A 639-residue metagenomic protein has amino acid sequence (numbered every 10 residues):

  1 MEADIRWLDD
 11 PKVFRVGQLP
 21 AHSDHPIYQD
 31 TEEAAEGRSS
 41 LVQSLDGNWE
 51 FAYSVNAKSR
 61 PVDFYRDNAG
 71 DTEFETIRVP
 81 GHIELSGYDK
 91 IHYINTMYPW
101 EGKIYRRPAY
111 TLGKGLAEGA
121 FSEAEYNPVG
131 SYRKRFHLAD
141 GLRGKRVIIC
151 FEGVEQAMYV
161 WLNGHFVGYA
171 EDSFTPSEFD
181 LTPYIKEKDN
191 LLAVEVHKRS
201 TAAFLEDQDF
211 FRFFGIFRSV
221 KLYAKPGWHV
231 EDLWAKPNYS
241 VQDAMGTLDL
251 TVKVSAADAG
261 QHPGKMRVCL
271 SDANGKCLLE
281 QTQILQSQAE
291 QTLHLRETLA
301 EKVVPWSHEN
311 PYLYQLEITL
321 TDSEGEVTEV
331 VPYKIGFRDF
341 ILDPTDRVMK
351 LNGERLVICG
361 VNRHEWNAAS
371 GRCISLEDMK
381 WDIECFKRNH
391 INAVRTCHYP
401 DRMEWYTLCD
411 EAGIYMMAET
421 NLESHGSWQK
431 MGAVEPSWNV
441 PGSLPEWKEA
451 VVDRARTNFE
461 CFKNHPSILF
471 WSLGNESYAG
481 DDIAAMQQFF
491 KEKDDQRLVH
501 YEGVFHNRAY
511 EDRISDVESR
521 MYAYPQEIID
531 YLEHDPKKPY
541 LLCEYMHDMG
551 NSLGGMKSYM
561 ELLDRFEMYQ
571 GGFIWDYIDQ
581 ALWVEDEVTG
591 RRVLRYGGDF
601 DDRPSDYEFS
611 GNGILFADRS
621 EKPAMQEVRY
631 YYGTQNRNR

Functional and structural regions predicted by a protein language model:
M1-Y110, E195, A273, M560 (+5 more regions): Accessory carbohydrate-binding/adhesion or oligomerization-edge regions at the termini of glycan-active proteins
E2-R15, L19-A21, A35-E36, E50-S54 (+10 more regions): Accessory beta-strand-rich segments of carbohydrate-active enzymes
G37-P61, R78, I83-S86, N127 (+5 more regions): Substrate-binding clefts and catalytic carboxylate motifs of secreted carbohydrate-active enzymes
L142-K145, I185-D189, L299-L313: Short glycine/proline/serine/threonine-rich loop/turn segments at secondary-structure transition edges
Q156, F174-E178, A203-F204, V330 (+3 more regions): Active-site mouth of glycoside hydrolases
V160-L162, M245-L285, L293: Beta-strand-rich binding/interaction modules
F217-W234, R338-N352: Low-complexity, Pro/Ser/Thr- and charge-rich linker/hinge segments at domain boundaries
G227-D258, E627-R639: Surface beta-strand/loop "capping" patches
